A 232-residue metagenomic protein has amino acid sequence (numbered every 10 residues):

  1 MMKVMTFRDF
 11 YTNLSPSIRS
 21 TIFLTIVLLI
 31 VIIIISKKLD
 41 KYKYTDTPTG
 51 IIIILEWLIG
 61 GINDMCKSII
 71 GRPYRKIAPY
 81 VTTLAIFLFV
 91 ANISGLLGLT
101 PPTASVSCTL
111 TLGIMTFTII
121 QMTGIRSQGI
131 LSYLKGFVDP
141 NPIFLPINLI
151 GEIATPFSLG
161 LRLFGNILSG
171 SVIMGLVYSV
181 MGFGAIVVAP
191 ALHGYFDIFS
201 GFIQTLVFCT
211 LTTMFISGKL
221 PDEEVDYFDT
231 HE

Functional and structural regions predicted by a protein language model:
M1-E232: Selective transmembrane helix interface/packing segments
